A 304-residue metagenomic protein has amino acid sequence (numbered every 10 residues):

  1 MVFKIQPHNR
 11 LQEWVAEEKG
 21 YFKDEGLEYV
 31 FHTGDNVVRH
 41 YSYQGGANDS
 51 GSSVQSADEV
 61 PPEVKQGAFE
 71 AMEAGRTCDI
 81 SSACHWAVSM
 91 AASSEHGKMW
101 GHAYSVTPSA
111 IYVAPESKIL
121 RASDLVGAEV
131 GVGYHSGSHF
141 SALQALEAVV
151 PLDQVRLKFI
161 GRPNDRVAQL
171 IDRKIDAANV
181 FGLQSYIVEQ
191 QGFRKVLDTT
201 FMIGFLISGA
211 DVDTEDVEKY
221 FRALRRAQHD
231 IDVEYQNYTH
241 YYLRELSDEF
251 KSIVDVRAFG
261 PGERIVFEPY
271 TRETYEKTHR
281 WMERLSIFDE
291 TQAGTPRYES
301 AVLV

Functional and structural regions predicted by a protein language model:
M1-L143, A148-L152, N179, V196-D198: Short, glycine-/small- and polar/acidic-enriched structural segments that line small-molecule recognition paths
D35, W86, L183, F201 (+2 more regions): Residue-level "edge-of-site" marker
W86, L157-K158, R162-E245: Pocket-lining segment of extracytoplasmic ligand-binding domains
T214-D289: Secondary-structure end/capping motifs
E283-V304: Conserved C-terminal helix/tail region of periplasmic/extracytoplasmic solute-binding proteins
